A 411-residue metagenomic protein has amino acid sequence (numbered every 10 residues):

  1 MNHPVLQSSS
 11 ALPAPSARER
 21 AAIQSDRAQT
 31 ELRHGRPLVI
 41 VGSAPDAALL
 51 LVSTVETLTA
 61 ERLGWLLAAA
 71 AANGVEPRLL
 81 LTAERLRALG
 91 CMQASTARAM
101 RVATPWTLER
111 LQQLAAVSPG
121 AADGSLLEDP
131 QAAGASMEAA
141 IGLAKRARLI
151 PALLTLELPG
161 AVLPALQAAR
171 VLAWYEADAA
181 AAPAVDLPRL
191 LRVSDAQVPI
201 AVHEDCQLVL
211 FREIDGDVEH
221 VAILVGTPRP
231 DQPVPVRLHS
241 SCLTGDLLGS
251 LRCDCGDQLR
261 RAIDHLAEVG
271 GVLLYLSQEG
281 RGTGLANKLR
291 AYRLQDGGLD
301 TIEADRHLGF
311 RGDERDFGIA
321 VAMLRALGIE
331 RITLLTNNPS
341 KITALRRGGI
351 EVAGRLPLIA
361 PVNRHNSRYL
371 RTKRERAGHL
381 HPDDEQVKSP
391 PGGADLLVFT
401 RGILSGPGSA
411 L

Functional and structural regions predicted by a protein language model:
M1-K388, G392-L404, L411: Catalytic domains of riboflavin
